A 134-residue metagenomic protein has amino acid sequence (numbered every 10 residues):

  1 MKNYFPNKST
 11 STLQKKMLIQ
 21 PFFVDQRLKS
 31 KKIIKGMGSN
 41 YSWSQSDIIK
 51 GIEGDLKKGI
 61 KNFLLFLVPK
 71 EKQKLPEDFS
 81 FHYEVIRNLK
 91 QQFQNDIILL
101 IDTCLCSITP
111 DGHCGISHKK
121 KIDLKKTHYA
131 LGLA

Functional and structural regions predicted by a protein language model:
M1-P21: N-terminal basic/disordered segments at the start of proteins
M17-Q20, D25-A134: Alpha/beta enzyme core
